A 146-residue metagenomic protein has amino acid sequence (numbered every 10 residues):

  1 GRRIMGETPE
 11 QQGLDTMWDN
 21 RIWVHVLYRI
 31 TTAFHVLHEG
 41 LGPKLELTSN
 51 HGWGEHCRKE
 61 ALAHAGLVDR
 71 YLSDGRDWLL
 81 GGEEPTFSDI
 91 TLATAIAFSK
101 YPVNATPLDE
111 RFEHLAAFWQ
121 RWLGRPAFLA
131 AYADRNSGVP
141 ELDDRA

Functional and structural regions predicted by a protein language model:
G1-E55: GST-like domain detector, emphasizing the conserved glutathione-binding G-site in the N-terminal thioredoxin-like
I4-L14, H56-C57, D74-S88: All-alpha amphipathic helical-bundle segments outside canonical DNA-binding/catalytic cores that form hydrophobic
T8, N104-R111: Structural helix-adjacent loops and short alpha-helical linkers that scaffold large soluble proteins
H38-P43, S99-P107: Short helix-capping/linker segments at secondary-structure and domain boundaries
G54-L72: Amphipathic alpha-helical packing segments from all-alpha helical-bundle domains
R70-G82, P126-Y132: Surface-exposed helix-capping loop/turn segments at secondary-structure junctions
L80-A105, A116, W122: GST superfamily/GST-like fold recognition
R135-A146: Acidic/histidine-enriched, glycine/proline-rich intrinsically disordered or flexible terminal extensions
